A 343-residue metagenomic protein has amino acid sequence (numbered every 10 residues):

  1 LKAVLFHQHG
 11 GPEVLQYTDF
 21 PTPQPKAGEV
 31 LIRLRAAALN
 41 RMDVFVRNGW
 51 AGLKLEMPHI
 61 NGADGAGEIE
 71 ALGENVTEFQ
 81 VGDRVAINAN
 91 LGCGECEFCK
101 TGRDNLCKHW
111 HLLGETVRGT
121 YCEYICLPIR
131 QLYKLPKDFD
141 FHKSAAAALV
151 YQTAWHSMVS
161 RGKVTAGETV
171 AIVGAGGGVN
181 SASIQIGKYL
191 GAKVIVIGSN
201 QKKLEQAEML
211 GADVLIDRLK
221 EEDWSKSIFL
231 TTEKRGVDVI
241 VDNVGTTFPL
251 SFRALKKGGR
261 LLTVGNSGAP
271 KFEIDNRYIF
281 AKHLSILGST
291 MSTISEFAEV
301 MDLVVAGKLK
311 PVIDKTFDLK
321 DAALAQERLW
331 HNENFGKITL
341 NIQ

Functional and structural regions predicted by a protein language model:
L1, V170, K308-V312, L324-Q343: C-terminal capping/lid region of NAD(P)-dependent oxidoreductase domains
P21-A37, W50-K100, C126, P136-D138: Glycine-rich beta-strand-centered segment in the early N-terminal region that forms part of a ligand/cofactor-binding
L91-G174: NAD(P)H dinucleotide-binding glycine-rich loop of Rossmann-like/cofactor-binding domains, especially the beta1-alpha1
T153, G178-V179, T247: Hydrophobic/small residue at the entry helix of a nucleotide-binding pocket
I172, K188-T247: Adenosine-nucleotide cofactor-binding segment
G174-A175, N266: NAD(P)H cofactor-binding loop motif with strongest signal on the N-terminal glycine-rich segment
S199, N243-V312, N341-Q343: Glycine-rich phosphate-binding loop and adjacent beta-alpha segment of Rossmann(oid) nucleotide-cofactor-binding
